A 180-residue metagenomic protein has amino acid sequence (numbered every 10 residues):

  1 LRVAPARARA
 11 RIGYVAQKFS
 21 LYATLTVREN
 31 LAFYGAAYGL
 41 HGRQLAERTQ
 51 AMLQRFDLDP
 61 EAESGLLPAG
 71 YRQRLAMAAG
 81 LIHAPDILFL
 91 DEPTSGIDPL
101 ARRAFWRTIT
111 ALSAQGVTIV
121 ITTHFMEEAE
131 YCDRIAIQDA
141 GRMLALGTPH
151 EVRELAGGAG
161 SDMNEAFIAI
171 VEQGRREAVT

Functional and structural regions predicted by a protein language model:
L1-R7: ABC ATPase NBD Q-loop/coupling interface
G42-P68: Conserved ABC nucleotide-binding domain
M77: Hydrophobic anchor residue at the start of the ABC signature
L88-D91: Catalytic Walker B motif of ABC-type/P-loop ATPase nucleotide-binding domains
L146-G147: ABC ATPase "signature
